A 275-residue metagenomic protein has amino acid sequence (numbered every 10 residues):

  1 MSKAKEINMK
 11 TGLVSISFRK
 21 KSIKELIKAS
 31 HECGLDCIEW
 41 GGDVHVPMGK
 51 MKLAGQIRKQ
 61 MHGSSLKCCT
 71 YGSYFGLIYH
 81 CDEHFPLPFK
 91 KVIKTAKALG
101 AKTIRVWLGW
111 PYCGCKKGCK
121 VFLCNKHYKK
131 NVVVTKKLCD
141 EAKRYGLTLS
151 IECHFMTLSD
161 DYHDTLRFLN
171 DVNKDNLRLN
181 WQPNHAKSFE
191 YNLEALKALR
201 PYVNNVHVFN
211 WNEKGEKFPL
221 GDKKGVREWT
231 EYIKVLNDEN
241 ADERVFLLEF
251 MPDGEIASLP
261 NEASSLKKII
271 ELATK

Functional and structural regions predicted by a protein language model:
K3, K20, K24-E25, Q60-G63 (+3 more regions): Active-site acidic/histidine proton-transfer and metal-coordination neighborhood in alpha/beta enzyme cores
A4-E6, I27-E32, G49-T70, P88-G100 (+4 more regions): Acidic (Asp/Glu)-rich catalytic clusters
A4-K21: Boundary/entry segment of secreted carbohydrate-active catalytic domains
L13, S30, I38, M61 (+6 more regions): Conserved, mostly hydrophobic/aromatic
V14-F18, G41-H45, S73-L77, G109-P111 (+4 more regions): Active-site beta-loop-alpha junctions enriched in small/polar residues
C37-W40, Y71, K136-V226: Acidic/histidine-rich catalytic cores of soluble enzymes
E39-M61, P111-G114: Glycine-rich, proline-tolerant flexible connector loops at the mouths of alpha/beta enzymes
I256-K275: C-terminal helical cap(s) of enzyme catalytic domains, especially alpha/beta-barrels
